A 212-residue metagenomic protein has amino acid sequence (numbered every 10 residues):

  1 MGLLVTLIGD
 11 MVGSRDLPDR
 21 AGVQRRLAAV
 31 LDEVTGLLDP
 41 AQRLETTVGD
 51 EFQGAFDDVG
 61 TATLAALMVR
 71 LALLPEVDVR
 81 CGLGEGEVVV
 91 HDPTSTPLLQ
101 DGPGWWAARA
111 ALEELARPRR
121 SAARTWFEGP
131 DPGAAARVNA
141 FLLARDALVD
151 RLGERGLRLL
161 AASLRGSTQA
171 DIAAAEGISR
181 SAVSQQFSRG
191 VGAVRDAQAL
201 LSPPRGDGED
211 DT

Functional and structural regions predicted by a protein language model:
M1-T212: Regulatory and interdomain segments flanking nucleotide-handling catalytic cores in signaling/defense enzymes
